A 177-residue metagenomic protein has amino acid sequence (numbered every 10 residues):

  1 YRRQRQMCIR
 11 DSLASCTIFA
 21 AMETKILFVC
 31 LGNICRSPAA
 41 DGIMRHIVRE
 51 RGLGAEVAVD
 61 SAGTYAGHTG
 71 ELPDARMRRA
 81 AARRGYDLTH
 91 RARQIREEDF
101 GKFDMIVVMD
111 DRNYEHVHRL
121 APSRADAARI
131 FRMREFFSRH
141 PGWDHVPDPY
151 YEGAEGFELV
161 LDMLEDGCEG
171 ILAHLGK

Functional and structural regions predicted by a protein language model:
Y1-D11: Single conserved hydrophobic/aromatic residue that forms the stacking wall/gate of nucleotide- or nucleobase-binding
R3, H68-A75, H90, P141 (+3 more regions): Residues at secondary-structure transition points
R3, M22, L53-A55, D126-R129 (+1 more regions): Residue-level signal for beta-strand positions within conserved beta-sheet cores that form or flank
A21-K102, A173-K177: Conserved active-site segments centered on acidic
S37, D110-D111: Helix N-cap/beta->alpha junction signal
M105, D111-K177: Phosphate-binding/catalytic loops
